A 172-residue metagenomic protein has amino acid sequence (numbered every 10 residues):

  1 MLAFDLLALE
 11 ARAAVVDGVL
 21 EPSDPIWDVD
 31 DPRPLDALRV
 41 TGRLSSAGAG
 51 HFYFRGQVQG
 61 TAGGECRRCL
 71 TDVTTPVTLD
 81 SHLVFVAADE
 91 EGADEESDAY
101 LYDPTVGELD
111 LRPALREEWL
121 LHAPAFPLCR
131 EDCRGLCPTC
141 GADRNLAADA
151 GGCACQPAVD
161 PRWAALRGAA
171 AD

Functional and structural regions predicted by a protein language model:
M1-D172: Structured interface patches
